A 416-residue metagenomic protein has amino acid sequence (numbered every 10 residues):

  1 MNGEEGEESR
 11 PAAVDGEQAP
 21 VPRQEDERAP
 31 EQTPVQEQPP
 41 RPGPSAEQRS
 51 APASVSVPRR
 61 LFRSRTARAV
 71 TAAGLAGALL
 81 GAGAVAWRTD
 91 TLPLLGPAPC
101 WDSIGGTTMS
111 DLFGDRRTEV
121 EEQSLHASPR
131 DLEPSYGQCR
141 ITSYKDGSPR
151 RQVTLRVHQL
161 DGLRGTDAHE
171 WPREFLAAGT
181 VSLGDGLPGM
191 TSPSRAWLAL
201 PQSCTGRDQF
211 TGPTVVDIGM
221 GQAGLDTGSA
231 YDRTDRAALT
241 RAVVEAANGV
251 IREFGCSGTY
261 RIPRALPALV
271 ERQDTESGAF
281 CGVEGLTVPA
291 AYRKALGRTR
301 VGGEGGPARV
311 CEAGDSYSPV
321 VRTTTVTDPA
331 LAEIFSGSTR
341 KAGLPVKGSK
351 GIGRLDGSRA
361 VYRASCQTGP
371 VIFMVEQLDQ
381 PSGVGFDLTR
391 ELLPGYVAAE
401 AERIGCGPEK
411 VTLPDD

Functional and structural regions predicted by a protein language model:
M1-R65: Terminal targeting segments of Actinobacterial cell-envelope proteins
S9, Q18-P20, R28, P34-V35 (+6 more regions): A compositionally biased, intrinsically disordered/low-complexity signal enriched for hydrophobic/aromatic residues
V55, F62-T66, W87-W101, G219-S229: An N-terminal domain-start capping segment
R59-R88: Hydrophobic membrane-insertion alpha-helices, especially the h-region of bacterial N-terminal signal peptides
A86-H169, G258-G314, A401-D416: Extracytoplasmic low-complexity, Pro/Thr/Ser/Ala/Gly-rich segments that lie immediately after a secretion/anchoring
E133-T227: Ordered, small/hydrophobic-rich secondary-structure cores
D185-F254, L344-D416: A short, solvent-exposed beta-edge/loop patch
A291-G383: Intrinsically disordered, low-complexity segments enriched in Gly and acidic/Ser/Thr residues that form flexible
